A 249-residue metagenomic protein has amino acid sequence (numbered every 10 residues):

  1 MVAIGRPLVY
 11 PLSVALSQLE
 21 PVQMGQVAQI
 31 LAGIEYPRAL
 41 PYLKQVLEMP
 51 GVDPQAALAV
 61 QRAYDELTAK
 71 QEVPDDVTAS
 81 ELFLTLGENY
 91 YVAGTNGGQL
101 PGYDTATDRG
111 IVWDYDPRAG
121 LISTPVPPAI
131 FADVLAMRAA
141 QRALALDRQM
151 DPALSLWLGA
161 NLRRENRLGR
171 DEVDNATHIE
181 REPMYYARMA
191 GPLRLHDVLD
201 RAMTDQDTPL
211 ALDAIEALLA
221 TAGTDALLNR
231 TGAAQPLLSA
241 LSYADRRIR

Functional and structural regions predicted by a protein language model:
M1-A3, G33, Q55-A69, E81 (+1 more regions): TPR/TPR-like alpha-solenoid helical repeat scaffolds
M1-I4, P11-S17, V22-Y36, Q45 (+5 more regions): Structural detector for internal amphipathic alpha-helices that build alpha-solenoid repeat scaffolds
R6-S17, G25, Y36-E48, V73-S80 (+3 more regions): Amphipathic alpha-helical scaffolding segments comprising HEAT/armadillo-like alpha-solenoid repeats
L16-E20, L47-G51, T68, T95 (+5 more regions): A conserved position within tetratricopeptide repeats
S17, P21, G33, P54 (+8 more regions): Inter-repeat boundary and helix-capping residues of tandem alpha-helical solenoids
A69, Y91-V92, N161-L162, L219 (+1 more regions): Specific register positions within alpha-helical solenoid repeats of the TPR/Sel1-like families, i.e., one
T78-S80, L86-R142, R163-H196, L228: Short coil/linker segments at helix-helix boundaries
R148-A153, D245: Residue-level recognition of tetratricopeptide repeat
